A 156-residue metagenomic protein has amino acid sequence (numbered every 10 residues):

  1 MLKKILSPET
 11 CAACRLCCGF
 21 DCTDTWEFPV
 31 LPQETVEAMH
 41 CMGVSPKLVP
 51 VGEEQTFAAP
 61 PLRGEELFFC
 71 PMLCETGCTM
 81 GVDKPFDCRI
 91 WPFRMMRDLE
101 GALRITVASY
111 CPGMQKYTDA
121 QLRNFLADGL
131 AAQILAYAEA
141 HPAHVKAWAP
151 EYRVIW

Functional and structural regions predicted by a protein language model:
M1-W156: Short loop/turn segments that flank or connect secondary-structure elements
